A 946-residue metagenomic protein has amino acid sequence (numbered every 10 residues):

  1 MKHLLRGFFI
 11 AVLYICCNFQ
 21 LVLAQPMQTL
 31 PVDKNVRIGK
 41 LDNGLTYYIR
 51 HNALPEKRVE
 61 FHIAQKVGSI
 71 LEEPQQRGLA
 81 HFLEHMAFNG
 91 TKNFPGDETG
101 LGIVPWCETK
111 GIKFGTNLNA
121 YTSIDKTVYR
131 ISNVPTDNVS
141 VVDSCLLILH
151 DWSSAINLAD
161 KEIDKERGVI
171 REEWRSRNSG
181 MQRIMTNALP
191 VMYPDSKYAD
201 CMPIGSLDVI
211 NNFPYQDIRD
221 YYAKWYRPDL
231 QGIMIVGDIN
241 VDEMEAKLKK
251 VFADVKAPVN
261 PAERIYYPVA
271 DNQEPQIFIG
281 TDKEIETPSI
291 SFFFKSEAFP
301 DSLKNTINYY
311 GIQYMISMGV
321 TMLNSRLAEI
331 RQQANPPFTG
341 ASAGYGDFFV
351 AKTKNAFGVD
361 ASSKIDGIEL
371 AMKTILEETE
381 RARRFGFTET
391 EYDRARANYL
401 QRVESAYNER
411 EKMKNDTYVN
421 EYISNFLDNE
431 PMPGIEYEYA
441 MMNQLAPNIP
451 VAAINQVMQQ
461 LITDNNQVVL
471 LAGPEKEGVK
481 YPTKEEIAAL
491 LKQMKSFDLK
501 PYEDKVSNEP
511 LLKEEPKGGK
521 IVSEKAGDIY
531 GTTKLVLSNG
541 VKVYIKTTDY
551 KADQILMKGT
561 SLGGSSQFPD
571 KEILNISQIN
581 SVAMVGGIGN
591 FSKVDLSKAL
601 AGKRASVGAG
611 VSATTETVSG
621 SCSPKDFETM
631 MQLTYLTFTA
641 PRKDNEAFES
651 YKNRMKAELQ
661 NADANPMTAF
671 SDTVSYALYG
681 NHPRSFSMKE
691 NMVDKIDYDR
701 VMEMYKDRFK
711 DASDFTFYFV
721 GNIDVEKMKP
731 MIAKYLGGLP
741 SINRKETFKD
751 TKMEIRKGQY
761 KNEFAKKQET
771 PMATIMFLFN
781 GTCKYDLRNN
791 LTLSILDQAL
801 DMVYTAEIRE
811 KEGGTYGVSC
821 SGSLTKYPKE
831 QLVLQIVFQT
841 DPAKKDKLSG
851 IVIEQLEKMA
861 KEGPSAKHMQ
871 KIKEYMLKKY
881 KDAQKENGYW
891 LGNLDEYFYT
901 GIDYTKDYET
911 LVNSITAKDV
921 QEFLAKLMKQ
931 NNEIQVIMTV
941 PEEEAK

Functional and structural regions predicted by a protein language model:
M1-P26: Bacterial Sec-dependent N-terminal signal peptides
L23-Y48, N240-Y314, G319-N324, A328 (+12 more regions): Proteolytic maturation boundary segments
Y48-R50, P55-E72, G78-A80, E98-D151 (+14 more regions): M16 family metallopeptidases and their MPP-like homologs
L79-A87, G319, I579: Active-site His/Glu-centered metal-binding helix of metallohydrolases
M86-E98: Metal-associated gating/positioning segment near the N- to mid-region
N119-Y121, Y222-W225, G280-D282, F348-A351 (+9 more regions): Replace "in large, NTP-powered and nucleic-acid-processing enzymes" with "in large, NTP-powered factors and other
E162-L230, M234-V236, V241-L248, A257-Y266 (+1 more regions): Hydrophobic, small-residue-rich alpha-helical packing segments that form membrane-like cores
V209-K249, S687, M692-Y735: Internal metal/ion-chelating core segments
